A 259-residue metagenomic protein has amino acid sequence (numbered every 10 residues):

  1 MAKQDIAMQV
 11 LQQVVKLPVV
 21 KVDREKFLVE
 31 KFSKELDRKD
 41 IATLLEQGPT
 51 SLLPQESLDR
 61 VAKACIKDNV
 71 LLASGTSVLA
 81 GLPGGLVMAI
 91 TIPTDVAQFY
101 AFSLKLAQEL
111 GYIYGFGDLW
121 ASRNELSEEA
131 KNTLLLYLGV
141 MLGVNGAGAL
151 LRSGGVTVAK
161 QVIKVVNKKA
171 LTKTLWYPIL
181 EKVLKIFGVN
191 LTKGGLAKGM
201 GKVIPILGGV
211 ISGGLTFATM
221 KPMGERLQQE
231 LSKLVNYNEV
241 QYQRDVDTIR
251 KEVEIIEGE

Functional and structural regions predicted by a protein language model:
M1-L79, A101-E259: Terminal, membrane-proximal amphipathic helices and intrinsically disordered targeting/regulatory segments
L79, G84-D95: Hydrophobic/aromatic-rich structural module bridging two neighboring secondary-structure elements via a short loop
